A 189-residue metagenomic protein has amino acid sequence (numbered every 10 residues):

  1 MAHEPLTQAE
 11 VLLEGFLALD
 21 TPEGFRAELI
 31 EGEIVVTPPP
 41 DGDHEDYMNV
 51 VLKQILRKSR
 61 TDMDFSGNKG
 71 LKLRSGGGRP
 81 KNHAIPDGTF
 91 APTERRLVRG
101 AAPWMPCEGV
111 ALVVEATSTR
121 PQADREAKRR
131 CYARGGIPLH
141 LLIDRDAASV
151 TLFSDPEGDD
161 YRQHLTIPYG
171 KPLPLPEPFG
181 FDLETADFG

Functional and structural regions predicted by a protein language model:
M1-G135, L139-G189: Gly/Pro/Ser/Thr-rich low-complexity, intrinsically disordered segments predominantly at protein N-termini
